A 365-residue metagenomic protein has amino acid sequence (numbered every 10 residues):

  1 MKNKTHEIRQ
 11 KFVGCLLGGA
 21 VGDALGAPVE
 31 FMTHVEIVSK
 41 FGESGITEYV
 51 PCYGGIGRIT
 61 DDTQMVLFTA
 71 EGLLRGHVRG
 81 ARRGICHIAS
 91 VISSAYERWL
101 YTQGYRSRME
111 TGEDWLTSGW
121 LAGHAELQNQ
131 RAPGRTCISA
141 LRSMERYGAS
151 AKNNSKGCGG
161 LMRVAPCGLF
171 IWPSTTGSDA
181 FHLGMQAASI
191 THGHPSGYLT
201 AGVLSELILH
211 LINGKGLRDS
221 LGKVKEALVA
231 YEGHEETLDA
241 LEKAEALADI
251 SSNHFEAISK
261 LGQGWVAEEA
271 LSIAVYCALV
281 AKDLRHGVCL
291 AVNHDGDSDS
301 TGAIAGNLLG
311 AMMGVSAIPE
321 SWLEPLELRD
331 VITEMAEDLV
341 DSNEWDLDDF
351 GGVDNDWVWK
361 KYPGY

Functional and structural regions predicted by a protein language model:
M1-Y365: Structured, active/binding-site neighborhoods that engage oxygen-rich ligands
